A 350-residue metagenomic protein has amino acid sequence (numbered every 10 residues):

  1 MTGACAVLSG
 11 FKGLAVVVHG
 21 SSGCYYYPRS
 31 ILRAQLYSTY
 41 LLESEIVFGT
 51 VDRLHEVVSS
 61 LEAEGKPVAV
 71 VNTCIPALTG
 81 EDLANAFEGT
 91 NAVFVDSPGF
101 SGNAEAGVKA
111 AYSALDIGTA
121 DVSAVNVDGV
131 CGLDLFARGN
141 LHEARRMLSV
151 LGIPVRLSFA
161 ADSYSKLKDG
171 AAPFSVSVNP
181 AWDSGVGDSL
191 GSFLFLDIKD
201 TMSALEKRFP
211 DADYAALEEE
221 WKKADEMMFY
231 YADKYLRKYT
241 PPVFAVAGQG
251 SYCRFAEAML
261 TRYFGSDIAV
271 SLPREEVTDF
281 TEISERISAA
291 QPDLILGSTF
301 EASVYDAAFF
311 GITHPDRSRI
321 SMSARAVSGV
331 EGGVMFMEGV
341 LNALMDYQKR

Functional and structural regions predicted by a protein language model:
M1-R350: An N-terminal assembly and electron-transfer interface module characteristic of large anaerobic redox and radical
